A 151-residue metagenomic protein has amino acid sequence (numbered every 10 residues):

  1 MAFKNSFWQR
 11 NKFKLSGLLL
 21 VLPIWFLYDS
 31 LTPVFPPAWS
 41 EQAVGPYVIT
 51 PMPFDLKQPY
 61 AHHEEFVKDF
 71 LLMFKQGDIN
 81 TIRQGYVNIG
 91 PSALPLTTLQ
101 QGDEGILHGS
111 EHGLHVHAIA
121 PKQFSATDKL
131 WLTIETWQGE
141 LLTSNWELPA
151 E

Functional and structural regions predicted by a protein language model:
M1-F7: N-terminal Lys/Arg-rich, disordered targeting/topogenic segments
Q9-S30: Hydrophobic membrane-insertion alpha-helices, especially the h-region of bacterial N-terminal signal peptides
S30-D69: Transition segment at domain starts
L56-D103: Extracytoplasmic/periplasmic/luminal assembly and interaction segments in envelope/secretory/respiratory proteins
I82-Y86, K129, L141: Exposed beta-strand and adjacent loop surfaces of beta-rich binding modules that mediate intermolecular recognition
G102-K129, W137: Short, solvent-exposed, Trp/other aromatic-anchored flexible loops in extracytoplasmic proteins
T136-T143: Short acidic/polar inter-strand loop motif in beta-rich domains
E147-E151: Short beta-strand edge segments in extracellular beta-sheet folds
